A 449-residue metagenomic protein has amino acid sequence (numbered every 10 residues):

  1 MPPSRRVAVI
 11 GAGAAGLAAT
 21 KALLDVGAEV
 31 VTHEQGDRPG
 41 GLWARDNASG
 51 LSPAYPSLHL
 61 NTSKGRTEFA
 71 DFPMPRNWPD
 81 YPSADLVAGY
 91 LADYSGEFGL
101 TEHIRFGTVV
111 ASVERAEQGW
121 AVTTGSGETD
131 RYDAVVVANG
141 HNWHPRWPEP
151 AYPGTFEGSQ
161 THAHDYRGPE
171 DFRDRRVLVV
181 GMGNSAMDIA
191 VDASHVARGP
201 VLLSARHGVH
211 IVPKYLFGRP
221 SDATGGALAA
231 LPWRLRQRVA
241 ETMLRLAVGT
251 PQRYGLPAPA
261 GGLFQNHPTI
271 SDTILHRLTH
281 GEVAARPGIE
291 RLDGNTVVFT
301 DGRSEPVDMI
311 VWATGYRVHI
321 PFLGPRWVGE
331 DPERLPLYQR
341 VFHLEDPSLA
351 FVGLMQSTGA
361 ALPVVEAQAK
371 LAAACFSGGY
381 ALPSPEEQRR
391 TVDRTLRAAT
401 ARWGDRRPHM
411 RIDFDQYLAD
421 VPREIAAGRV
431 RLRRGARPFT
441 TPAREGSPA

Functional and structural regions predicted by a protein language model:
P2-S57, E68, P73-Y215, A229-W233 (+2 more regions): Flavin (primarily FAD) cofactor-binding/catalytic cores of flavoenzymes
H59-T62: Flexible "cap/lid" subdomain of the alpha/beta-hydrolase fold that forms the substrate-access gate
G225-G226: Conformationally flexible catalytic loops at phosphate/diphosphate-handling active centers
V392-T400: Long alpha-helical segments found as membrane-embedded helices
